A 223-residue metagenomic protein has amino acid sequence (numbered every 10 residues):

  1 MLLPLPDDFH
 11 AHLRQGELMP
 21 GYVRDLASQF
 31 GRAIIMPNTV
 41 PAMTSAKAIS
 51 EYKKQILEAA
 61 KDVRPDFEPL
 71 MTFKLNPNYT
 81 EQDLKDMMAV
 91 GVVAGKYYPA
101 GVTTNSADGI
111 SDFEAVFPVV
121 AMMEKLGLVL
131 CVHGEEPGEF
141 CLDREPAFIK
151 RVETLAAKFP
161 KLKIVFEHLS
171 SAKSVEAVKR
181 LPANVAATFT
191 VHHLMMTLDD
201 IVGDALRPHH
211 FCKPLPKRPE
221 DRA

Functional and structural regions predicted by a protein language model:
L2-P4, S28, D62-R64, R180: A generic structural signal for short, non-catalytic loop/turn and secondary-structure boundary residues
L3-V23: Di-metal (Zn2+ and/or Mg2+/Mn2+) metal-binding site signature of metallo-dependent hydrolases with the MBL/beta-CASP
D8-F9, Y22-K47, R64-N76, V92-N105 (+2 more regions): Divalent metal-dependent hydrolysis catalytic cores, especially in the metallo-beta-lactamase
R14, V40-P41, N76-Y79, S170: Glycine-/small-residue-rich active-site loops that bind phosphorylated ligands and cofactors
G16-D25, N78-M88: Short, acidic/polar
A46-Q55: Glycine-rich loop at the start of a catalytic domain that most often binds anionic cofactors/ligands
I56-K61: Conserved hydrophobic residues forming the short capping helix/wall of the S-adenosyl-L-methionine
Y79-Y97, N105-A223: Histidine/acidic residue-rich metal-binding segments in metalloenzymes
